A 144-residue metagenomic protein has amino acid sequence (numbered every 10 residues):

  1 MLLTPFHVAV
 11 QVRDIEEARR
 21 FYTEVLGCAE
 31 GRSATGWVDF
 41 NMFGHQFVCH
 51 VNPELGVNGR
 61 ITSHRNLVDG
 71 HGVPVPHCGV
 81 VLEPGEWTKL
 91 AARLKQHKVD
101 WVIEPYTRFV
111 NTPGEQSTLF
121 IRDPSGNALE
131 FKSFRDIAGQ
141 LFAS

Functional and structural regions predicted by a protein language model:
M1-T4, A29-R122, F134-S144: Vicinal oxygen chelate
V12-D14, N111: Conserved beta-strand-loop-alpha-helix junction that forms the acyl-donor binding cleft
D14, D123-G126: Conserved phosphate-binding and hydrolysis motifs of nucleotide-dependent enzymes
E16-E17, G85: Short alpha-helical
A18-T23, L94, G126: Conserved active-site tyrosine of GNAT-family acetyltransferases
A128-F131: Short glycine-/small-residue motifs
